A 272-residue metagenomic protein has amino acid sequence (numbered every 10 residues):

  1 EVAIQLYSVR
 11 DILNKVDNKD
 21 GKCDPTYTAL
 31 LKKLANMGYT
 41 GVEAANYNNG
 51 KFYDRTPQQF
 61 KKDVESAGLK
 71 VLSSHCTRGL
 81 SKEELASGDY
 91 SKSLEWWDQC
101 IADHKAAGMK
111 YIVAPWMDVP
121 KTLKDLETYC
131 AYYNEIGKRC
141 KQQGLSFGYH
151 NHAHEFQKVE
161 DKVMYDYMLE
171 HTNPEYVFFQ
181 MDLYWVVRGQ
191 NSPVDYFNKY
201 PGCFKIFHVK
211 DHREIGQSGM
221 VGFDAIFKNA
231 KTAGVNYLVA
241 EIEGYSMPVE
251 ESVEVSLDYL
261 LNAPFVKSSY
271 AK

Functional and structural regions predicted by a protein language model:
E1-D20, D24-G38, E160-M181, W185-K272: Histidine-acidic metal/acid-base catalytic patches
E1-K110, D258-K272: N-terminal pre-domain/capping segments
D11-N14, A44-T56, R78-L94, D118-E127 (+4 more regions): Acidic-and-aromatic substrate-binding clefts and catalytic sites of carbohydrate-active enzymes
L31-N36, F52-S73, W96-G108, A131-Q142 (+3 more regions): Acidic (Asp/Glu)-rich catalytic clusters
D63, K70, S81-F178, E250 (+1 more regions): Active-site acidic/histidine proton-transfer and metal-coordination neighborhood in alpha/beta enzyme cores
